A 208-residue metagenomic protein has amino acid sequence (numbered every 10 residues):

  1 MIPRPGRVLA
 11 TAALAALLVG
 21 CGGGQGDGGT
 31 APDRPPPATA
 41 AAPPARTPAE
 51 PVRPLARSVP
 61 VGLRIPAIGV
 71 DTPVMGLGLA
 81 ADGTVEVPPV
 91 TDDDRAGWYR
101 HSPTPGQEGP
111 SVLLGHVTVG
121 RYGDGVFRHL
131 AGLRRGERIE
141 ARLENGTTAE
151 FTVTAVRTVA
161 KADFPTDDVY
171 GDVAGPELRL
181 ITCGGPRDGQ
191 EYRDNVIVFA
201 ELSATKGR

Functional and structural regions predicted by a protein language model:
M1-A13: N-terminal export and membrane-targeting signals
A10-A13, A31, A141: N-terminal hydrophobic signal/anchor transmembrane helix of membrane proteins
L17-G20: C-terminal motif of bacterial Sec signal peptides marking the signal peptidase cleavage site
G22-G132, L143, A155-R208: Solvent-exposed, non-transmembrane regions of membrane-associated and secreted proteins
E144-T148: Short, charged beta-turn/beta-strand-edge "cap" motif at the junction between a beta-strand and an adjacent loop
A149-A155: A short coil-to-beta-strand element that immediately follows conserved catalytic motifs
